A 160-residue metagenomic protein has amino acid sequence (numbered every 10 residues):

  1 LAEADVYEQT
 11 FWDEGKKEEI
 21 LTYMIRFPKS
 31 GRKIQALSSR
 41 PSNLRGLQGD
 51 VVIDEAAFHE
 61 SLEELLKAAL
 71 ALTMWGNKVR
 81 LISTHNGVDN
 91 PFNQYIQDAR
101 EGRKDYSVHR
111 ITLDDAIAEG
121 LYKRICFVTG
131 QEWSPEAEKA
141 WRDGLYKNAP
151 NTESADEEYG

Functional and structural regions predicted by a protein language model:
L1-S38: Conserved nucleotide-state-sensing and coupling region of NTP-binding domains
D5, L62-G160: Non-catalytic, compositionally simple segments
M24, G46, E119-K123: Short, solvent-exposed polar/charged micro-motifs at secondary-structure junctions
P28-S30, S39-D50: Short basic/glycine-enriched coil/helix segment immediately N-terminal to the Walker B
I34, G49, Y106-V108: Short, conserved active-site loop motifs that form the nucleotide-linked donor/cofactor pocket
L47-V52, W75-V79: Short, surface-exposed connector motifs at secondary-structure boundaries
D54-A56: Walker B catalytic acidic pair
F58-E60: Short acidic, S/G/P-rich loop/turn micro-motifs used as interaction or catalytic elements
